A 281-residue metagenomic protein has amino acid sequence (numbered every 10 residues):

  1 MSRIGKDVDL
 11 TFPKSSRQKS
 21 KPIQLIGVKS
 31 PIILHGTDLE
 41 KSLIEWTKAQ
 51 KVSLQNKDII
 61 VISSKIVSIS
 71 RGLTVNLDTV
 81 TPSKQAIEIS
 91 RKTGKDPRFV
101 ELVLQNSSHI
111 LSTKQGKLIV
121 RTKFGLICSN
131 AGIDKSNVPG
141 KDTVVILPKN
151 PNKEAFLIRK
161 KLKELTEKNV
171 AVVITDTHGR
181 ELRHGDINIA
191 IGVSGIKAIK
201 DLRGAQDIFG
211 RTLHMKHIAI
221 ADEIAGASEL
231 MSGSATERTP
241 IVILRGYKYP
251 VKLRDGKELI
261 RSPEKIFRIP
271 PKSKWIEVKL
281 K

Functional and structural regions predicted by a protein language model:
S2-K281: N-terminal and secondary-structure boundary signal
